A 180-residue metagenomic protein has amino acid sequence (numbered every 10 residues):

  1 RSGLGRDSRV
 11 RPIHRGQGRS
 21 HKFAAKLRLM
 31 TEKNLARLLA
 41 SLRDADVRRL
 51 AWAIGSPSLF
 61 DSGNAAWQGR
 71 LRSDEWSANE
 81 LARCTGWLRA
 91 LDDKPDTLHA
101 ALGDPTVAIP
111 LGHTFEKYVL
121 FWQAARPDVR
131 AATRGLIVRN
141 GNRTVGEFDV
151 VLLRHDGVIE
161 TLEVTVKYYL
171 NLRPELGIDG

Functional and structural regions predicted by a protein language model:
S2, R6, P12, G18-S20 (+2 more regions): Short, low-complexity intrinsically disordered segments enriched in A/P/G/S/L with frequent Arg, especially at protein
K26-G180: Intrinsically disordered, low-complexity Ser/Thr/Pro/Gly-rich regulatory segments
